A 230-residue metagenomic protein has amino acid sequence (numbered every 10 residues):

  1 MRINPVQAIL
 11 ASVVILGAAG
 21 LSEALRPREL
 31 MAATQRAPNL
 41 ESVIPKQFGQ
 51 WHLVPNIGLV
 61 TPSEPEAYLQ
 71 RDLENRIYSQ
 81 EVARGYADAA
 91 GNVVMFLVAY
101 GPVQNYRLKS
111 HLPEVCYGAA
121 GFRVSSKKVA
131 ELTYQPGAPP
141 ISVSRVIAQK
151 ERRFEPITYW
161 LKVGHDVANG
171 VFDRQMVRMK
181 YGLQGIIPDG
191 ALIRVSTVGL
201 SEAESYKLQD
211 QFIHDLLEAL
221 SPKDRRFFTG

Functional and structural regions predicted by a protein language model:
N4-E23, L30, A130-G230: A short, solvent-exposed beta-edge/loop patch
R26-P45: Alpha-helical transmembrane signal-anchor/signal-peptide segments
S42-T61: Amphipathic alpha-helical segments
V43-I44, Y78, G185, L208: Generic detector of ordered secondary-structure context
G49, N92, D189-A191: A generic secondary-structure signal marking the coil-to-beta-strand transition
P55-Y181: Short, solvent-exposed recognition patches
